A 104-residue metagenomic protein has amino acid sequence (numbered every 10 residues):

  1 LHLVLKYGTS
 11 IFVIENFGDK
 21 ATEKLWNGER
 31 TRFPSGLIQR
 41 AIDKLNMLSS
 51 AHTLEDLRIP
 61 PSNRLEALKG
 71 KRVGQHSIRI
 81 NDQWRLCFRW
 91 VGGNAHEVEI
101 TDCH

Functional and structural regions predicted by a protein language model:
L1-I11, K69, H76-H104: Enriched for short, Lys/Arg-rich terminal
L1-K44: Arg/Lys-rich, positively charged N-terminal/basic patches that mediate binding to nucleic acids
V13, E29, T53, P61-R64 (+1 more regions): Glycine-rich, flexible loop/turn motifs
G18, L37, A41-K44, R64 (+3 more regions): Amphipathic alpha-helical interface surfaces
K44-L45, L54: Short low-complexity stretches enriched in small and charged residues
L48: Conserved phosphate-interacting/catalytic interface
H52-H76: A short, surface-exposed loop/turn module that caps and links secondary-structure elements
